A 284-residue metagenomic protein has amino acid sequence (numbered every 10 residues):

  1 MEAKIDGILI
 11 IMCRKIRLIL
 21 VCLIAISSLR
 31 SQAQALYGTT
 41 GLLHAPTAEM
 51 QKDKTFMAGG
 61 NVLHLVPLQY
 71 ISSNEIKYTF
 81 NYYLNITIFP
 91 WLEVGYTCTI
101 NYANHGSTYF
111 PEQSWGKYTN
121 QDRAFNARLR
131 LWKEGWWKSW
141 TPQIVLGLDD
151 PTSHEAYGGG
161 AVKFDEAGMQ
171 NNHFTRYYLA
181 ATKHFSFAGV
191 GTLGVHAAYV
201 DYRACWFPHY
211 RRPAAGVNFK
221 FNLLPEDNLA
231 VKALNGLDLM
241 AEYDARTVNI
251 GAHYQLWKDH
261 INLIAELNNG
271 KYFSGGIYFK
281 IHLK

Functional and structural regions predicted by a protein language model:
M1-T39, K284: Cleavable N-terminal export/targeting peptides
A33-H173, Y177, T182-F187, L223-D227 (+3 more regions): Transmembrane beta-barrel domains of Gram-negative outer membranes and organellar outer membranes
T99, D149-P151, A198-Y202, D244-R246 (+1 more regions): Active-site beta-loop-alpha junctions enriched in small/polar residues
A124-L129, A215-V217, N269-K284: Outer-membrane beta-barrel "beta-signal"
E166-T247: Detector for outer-membrane/organellar transmembrane beta-barrel domains, recognizing the amphipathic beta-strand
L263-L267: Short, exposed beta-strand-loop hairpins at the edges of beta-sheets in extracellular/periplasmic proteins
